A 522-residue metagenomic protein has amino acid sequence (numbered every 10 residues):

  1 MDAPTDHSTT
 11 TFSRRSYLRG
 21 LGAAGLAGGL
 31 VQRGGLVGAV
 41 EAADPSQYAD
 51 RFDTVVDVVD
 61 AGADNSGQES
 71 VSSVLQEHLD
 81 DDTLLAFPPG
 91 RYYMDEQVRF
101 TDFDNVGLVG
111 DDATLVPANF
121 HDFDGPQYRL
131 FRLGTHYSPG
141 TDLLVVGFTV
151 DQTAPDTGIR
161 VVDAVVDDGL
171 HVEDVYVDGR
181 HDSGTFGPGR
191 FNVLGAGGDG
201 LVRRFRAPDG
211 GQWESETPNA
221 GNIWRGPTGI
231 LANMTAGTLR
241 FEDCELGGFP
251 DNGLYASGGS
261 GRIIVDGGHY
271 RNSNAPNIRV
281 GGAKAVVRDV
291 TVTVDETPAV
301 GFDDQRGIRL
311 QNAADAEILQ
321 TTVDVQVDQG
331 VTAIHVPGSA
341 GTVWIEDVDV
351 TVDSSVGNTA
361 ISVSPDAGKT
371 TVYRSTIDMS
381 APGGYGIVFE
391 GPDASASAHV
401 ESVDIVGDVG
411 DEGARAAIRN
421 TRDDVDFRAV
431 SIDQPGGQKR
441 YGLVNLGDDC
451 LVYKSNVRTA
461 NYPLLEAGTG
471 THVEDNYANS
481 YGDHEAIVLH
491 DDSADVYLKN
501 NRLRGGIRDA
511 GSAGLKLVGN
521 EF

Functional and structural regions predicted by a protein language model:
M1-F12: N-terminal secretory signal peptides
T10-S16, L26-A43: N-terminal twin-arginine translocation
L21-G25: Sec-dependent signal peptide hydrophobic core
S46, F52-P88, Y93, Q97-R99: Acidic Gly/Asp/Thr-rich repetitive segments characteristic of extracellular carbohydrate-active and adhesion proteins
S73-D82, Y92-V109, V116-V146, V150-G169 (+5 more regions): Extracellular beta-strand-rich solenoid/capping regions of secreted or surface-exposed proteins that bind or remodel
E96-Q97, A118-H121, T153-R160, R180-R190 (+12 more regions): Short glycine/acidic-rich loop motifs that flank beta-strands on beta-rich extracellular proteins
V109-T114, T141-D151, D168-R180, G197-A220 (+12 more regions): Right-handed parallel beta-helix
V336, V363-S364, G368: Charge-biased C-terminal accessory regions appended to nucleic-acid-, cytoskeletal NTPase
